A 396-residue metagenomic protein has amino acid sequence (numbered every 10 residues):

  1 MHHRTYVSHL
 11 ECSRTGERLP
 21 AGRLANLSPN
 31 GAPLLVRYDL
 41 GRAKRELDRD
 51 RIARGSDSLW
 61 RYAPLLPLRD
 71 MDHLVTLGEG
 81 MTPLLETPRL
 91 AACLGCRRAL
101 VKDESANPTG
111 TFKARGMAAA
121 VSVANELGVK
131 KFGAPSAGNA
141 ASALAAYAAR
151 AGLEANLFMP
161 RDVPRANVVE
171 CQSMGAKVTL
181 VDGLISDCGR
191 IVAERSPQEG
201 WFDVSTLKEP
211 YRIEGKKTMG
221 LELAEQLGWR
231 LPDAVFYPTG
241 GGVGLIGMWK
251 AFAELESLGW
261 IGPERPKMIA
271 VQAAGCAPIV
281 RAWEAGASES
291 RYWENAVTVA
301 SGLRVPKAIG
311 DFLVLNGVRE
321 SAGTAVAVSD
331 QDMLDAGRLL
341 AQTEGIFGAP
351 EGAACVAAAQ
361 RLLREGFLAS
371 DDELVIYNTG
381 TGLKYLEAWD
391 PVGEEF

Functional and structural regions predicted by a protein language model:
M1-F396: PLP-dependent amino-acid enzyme catalytic core
